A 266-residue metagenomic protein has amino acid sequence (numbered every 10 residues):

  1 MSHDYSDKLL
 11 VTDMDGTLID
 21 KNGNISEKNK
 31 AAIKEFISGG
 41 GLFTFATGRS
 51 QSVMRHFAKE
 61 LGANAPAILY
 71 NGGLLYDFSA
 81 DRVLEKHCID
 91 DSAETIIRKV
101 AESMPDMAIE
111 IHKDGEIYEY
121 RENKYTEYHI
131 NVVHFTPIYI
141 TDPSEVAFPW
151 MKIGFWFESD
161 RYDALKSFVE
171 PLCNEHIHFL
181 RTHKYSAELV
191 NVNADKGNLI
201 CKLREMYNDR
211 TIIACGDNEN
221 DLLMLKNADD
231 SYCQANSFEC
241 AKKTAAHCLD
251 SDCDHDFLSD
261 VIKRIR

Functional and structural regions predicted by a protein language model:
D4-L9, S26, E188-R266: Mg2+-dependent phosphoryl-transfer enzymes with acidic/Ser/Thr/Gly-rich catalytic loops
M14, R49, D217-N218: Active-site metal-binding loops of divalent metal-dependent hydrolases
N22-Y125: Active-site phosphate-binding/coordination module
N29, M54-A58, L165, V169 (+3 more regions): Hydrophobic packing residues within well-ordered alpha-helices of enzyme cores
G40-T44, N64-A65, K152, R210-I212 (+1 more regions): Short active-site oxyanion
F43, A108-I109, F179, S231 (+1 more regions): Hydrophobic beta-strand scaffold residues
L61-A63, N71, S79, L172-E175 (+2 more regions): Short, structured coil segments at secondary-structure junctions
D106-C215, E219-M224: Conserved acidic, metal-coordinating active-site core of Asp-based, Mg2+-dependent phosphoryl-transfer enzymes
